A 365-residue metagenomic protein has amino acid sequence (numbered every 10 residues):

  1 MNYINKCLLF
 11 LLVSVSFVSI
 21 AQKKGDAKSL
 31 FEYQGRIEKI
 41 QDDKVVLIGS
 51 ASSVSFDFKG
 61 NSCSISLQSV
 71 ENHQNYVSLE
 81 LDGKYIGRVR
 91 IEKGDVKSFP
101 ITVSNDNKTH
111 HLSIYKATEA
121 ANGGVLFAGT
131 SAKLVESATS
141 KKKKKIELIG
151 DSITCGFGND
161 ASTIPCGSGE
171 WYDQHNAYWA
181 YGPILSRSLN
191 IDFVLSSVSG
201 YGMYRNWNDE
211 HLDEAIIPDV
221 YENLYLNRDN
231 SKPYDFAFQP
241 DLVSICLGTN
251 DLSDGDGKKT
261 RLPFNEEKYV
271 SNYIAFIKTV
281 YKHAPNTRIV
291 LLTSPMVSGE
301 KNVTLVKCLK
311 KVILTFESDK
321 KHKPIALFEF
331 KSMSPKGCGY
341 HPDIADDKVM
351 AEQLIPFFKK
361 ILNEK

Functional and structural regions predicted by a protein language model:
M1-C7: Positively charged n-region of N-terminal signal peptides that target proteins for export
C7-V13, S19-I149, I153-Q174, L362: N-terminal secretory targeting modules
S50-A51, E119-N122, P165-P263, E267 (+3 more regions): Conserved SGNH/GDSL esterase-like catalytic core that processes O-acyl groups on lipids and polysaccharides
E136-T139, N230-Q239, K278-A284, S318-D319 (+1 more regions): Surface-exposed acidic, glycine-flexible loop patches that form ligand/cofactor-binding and adhesion interfaces
K145-I149, T154, F193-S197, D241-C246 (+2 more regions): Structural recognition of the beta-strand scaffold that forms the well-ordered cores of secreted hydrolase catalytic
Y181-D192, F276-R288, T315-K323: A structural motif corresponding to the C-terminal end of an alpha-helix and its immediate exit/capping segment
T287-T293, K301-C338, I344-K365: Extracellular serine-dependent O-acyl
